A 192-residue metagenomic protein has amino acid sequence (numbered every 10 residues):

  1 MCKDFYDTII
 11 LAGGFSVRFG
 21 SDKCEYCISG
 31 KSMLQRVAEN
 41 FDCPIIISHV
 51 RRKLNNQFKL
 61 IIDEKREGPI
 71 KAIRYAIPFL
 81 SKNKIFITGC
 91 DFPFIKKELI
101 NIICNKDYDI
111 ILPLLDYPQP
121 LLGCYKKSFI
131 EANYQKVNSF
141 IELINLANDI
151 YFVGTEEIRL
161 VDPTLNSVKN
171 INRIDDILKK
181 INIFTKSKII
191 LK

Functional and structural regions predicted by a protein language model:
C2-P120, A132, N138, N148-L165: Nucleotide and nucleotide-moiety/phosphate-recognizing core
F94, C124, N170-I171: Short aromatic/basic micro-patch
S128-K192: Active-site oxyanion/phosphate-handling segment shared across diverse enzymes
